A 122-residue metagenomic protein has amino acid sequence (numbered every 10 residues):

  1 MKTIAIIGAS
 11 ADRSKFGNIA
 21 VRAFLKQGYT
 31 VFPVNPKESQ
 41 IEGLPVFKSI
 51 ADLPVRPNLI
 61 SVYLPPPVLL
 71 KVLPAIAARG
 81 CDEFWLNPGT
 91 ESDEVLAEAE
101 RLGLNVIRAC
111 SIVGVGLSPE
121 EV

Functional and structural regions predicted by a protein language model:
M1-T3: Extreme N-terminal starter segment of soluble prokaryotic enzymes
A5, S10-K15, V21-E42: NAD(P)-binding Rossmann-fold cofactor-contacting core
P45-V55: Short acidic low-complexity segments
R56-E91: Mid-chain, well-packed structural core segment of small domains
P88-V115: Rossmann-fold NAD(P)-binding glycine/threonine-rich loop
V115-V122: A charged, well-structured terminal subsegment
